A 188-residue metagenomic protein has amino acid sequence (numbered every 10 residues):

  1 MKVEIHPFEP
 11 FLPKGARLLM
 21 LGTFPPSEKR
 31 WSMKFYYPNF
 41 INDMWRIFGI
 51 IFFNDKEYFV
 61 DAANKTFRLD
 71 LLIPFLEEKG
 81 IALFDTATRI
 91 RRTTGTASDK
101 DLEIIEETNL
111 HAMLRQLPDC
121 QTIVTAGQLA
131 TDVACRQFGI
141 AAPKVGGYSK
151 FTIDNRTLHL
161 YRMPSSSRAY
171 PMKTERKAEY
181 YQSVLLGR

Functional and structural regions predicted by a protein language model:
M1-K14, P26-W31, P38-F40, T94-H111 (+1 more regions): C-terminal capping/extension of enzyme domains
M1-P10, R30-W31, I47, D55 (+5 more regions): S-adenosyl-L-methionine
K14-G15, D119: Short, well-ordered loop/turn elements at secondary-structure boundaries
A16, K79-I81, L158: Change "...and in nucleic-acid phosphodiester-cleaving endonucleases..." to "...and in nucleic-acid processing enzymes
R17-L18, T122: Structural motif
M20-T23: N-terminal nucleotide-binding beta1-loop-alpha1 segment
M33-L102: Short, surface-exposed acidic-centric catalytic microdomains
E78-Q137: Internal catalytic-core helix/loop-beta-alpha segment that presents or stabilizes conserved functional determinants
